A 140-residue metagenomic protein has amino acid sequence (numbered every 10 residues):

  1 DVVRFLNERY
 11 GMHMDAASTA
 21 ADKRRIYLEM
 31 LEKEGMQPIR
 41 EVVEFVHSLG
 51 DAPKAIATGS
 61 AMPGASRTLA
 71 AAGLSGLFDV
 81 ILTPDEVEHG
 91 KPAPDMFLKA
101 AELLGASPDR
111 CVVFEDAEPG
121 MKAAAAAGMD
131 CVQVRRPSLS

Functional and structural regions predicted by a protein language model:
D1-M14, T68, A100-A101: Helix-loop "lid/cap" segments that line or gate small-molecule binding pockets
V2-V3, A20-Y27, G64-L69: Hydrophobic alpha-helical core bundles mediating ligand binding, dimerization, or RNAP-core interactions
F5, P53-K54, L69-A72: N-terminal-biased segments
N7-E44: Metal-dependent phosphoesterase signature
E29-I56, M62, S66: Short, acidic loop-to-helix structural element flanking the phosphoryl-transfer center in phosphate-processing enzymes
V43-E44, S48, A61-S140: Asp-based, Mg2+/Mn2+-dependent phosphohydrolase catalytic module
